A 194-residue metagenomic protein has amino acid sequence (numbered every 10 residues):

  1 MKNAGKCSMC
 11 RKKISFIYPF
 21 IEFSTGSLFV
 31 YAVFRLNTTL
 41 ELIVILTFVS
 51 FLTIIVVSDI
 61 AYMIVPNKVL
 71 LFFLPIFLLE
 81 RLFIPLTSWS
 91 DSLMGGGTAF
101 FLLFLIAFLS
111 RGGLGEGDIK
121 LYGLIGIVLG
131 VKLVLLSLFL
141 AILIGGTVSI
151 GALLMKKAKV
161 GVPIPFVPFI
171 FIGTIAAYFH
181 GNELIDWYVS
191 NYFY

Functional and structural regions predicted by a protein language model:
M1-I17, F166: Membrane-proximal soluble regions of multi-pass membrane proteins
M1-K6, E22-S27, L42-I54, S88-F101: Hydrophobic, membrane-facing alpha-helical anchors
Y18, E22, E41-I45, L70 (+5 more regions): Residue-level signature of transmembrane alpha-helical entry/exit and packing/kink sites in multi-pass membrane
F23-F34, I76-L79: Membrane-embedded alpha-helical segments in integral membrane proteins
Y31-I43, I84-S92, N182-W187: Transmembrane alpha-helix boundary signature
L36-N37, I84-P85, S110-R111, G130 (+2 more regions): Short helix-capping/hinge motifs at transmembrane helix termini and TM-loop junctions
S50-V148, W187-Y194: Functional transmembrane core segments of multi-pass inner-membrane proteins
G151-A176, Y188: Interfacial loop-to-transmembrane junctions
